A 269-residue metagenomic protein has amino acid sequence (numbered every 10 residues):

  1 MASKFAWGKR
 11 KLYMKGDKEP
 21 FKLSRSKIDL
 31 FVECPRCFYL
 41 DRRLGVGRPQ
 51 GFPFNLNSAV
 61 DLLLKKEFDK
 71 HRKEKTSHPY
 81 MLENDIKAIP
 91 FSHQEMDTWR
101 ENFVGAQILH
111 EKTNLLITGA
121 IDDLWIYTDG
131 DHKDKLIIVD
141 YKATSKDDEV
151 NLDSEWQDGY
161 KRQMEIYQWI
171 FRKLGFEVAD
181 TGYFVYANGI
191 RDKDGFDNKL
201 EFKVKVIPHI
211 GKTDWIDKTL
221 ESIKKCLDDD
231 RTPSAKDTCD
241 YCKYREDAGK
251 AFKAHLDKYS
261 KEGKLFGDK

Functional and structural regions predicted by a protein language model:
M1-H132, L265: Metal-dependent nuclease catalytic cores that hydrolyze phosphodiester bonds in DNA/RNA, characterized by
W7-K9, G16, K22-L23, W169-K269: Metal-dependent nuclease catalytic regions and adjoining charged, substrate-binding loops involved in nucleic-acid end
Y39-L40, G47-P49, K146-E149, I190-D194 (+1 more regions): Short catalytic/ligand-binding loop motif for oxyanion handling, primarily in non-cytosolic enzymes, centered on
N55-A59, D158, P233: Residue-level detector of secondary-structure boundary/capping sites
E101, A106-K218: Mg2+/Mn2+-dependent nuclease catalytic core
